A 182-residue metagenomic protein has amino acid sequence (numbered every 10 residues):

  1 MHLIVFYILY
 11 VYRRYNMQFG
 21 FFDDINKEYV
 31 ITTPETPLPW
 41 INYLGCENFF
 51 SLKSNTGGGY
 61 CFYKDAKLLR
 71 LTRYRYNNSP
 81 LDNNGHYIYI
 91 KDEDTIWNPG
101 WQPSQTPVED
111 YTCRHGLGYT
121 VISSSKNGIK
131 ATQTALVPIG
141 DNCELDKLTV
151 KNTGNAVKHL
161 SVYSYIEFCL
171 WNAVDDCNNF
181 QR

Functional and structural regions predicted by a protein language model:
M1-R182: Anionic coordination/interaction segments
